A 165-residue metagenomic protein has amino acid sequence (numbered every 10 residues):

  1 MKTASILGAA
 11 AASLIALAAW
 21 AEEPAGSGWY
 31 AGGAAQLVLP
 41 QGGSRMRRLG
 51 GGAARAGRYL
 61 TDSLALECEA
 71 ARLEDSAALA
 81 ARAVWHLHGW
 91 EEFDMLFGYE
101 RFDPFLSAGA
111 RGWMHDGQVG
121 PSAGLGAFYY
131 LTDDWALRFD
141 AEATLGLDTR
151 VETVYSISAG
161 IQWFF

Functional and structural regions predicted by a protein language model:
M1-S27, F165: Cleavable N-terminal export/targeting peptides
W20-L60, L64-L66, A70, A110 (+3 more regions): Short glycine/proline- and aromatic-enriched beta-strand/turn motifs that initiate or cap beta-hairpins
E22, R58-G124, Y129, W163: Gram-negative (and chloroplast) outer-membrane scaffold detector with strong preference for beta-barrel transmembrane
W29, G50-G52, L64, L79 (+4 more regions): Hydrophobic core residues within well-ordered beta-strands of beta-rich domains
Y30-A31, A80-L87, T153-F165: Outer-membrane beta-barrel "beta-signal"
G42-R48, G117-P121, T149-Y155: Outer-membrane beta-barrel translocator domains and adjoining extracellular loop/strand segments of Gram-negative
Y130-D134: A short, structured loop/turn motif at beta-sheet edges
D140-E142: C-terminal binding/interaction regions
